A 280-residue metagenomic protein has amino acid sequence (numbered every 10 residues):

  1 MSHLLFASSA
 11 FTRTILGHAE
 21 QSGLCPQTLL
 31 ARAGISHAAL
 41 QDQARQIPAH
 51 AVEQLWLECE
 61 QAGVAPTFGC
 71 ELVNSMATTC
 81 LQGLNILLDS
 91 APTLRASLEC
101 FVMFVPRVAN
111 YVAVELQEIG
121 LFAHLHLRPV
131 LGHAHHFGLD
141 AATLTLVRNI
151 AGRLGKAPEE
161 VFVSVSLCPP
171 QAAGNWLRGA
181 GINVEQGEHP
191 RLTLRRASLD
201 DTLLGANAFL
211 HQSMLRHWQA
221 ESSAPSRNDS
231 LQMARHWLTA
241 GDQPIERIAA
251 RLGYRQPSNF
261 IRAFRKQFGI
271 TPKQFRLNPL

Functional and structural regions predicted by a protein language model:
M1-L121, T145: N-terminal low-complexity or simple alpha-helical regulatory segments that function as activation/interaction modules
S2-G17, L121-H124, P129, H135 (+3 more regions): Surface-exposed, interaction-prone regions with an acidic/low-complexity signature
A19, L30, I150-A151, L177 (+2 more regions): Hydrophobic alpha-helix position signal
C25, S36, A65, K156-A157 (+3 more regions): Short coil/loop linkers at secondary-structure junctions
R107-S198: DNA-contacting interfaces and partner/effector-binding or oligomerization modules in DNA-centric proteins
C168-L280: Extended mid-to-C-terminal alpha-helical interaction segments
